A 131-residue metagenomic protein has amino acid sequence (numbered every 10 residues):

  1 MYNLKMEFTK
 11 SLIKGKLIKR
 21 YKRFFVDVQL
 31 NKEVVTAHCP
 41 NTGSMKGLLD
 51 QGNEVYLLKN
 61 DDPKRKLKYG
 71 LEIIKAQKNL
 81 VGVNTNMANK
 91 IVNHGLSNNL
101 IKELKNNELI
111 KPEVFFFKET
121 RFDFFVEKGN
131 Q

Functional and structural regions predicted by a protein language model:
G15-L17: Conserved hydrophobic positions within beta-strands
K19, K59-K64: Short, charged beta-turn/beta-strand-edge "cap" motif at the junction between a beta-strand and an adjacent loop
K22-D27: Short aromatic-glycine-enriched beta-strand elements
V35-M45: Short alpha-helix capping/helix-loop boundary micro-motifs
G43-Y56: Short nucleic-acid-contacting surface segments enriched for D/E, G, S/T with interspersed K/R
K46, L80-I110: Acidic-basic catalytic patches of nuclease active cores, encompassing PD-(D/E)XK and other metal-cofactor nuclease
D62-N79: OB-fold/S1-family single-stranded nucleic acid-binding modules
L80, N84, K105-Q131: Active-site metal-binding core of divalent-cation-utilizing nuclease and nuclease-like domains
